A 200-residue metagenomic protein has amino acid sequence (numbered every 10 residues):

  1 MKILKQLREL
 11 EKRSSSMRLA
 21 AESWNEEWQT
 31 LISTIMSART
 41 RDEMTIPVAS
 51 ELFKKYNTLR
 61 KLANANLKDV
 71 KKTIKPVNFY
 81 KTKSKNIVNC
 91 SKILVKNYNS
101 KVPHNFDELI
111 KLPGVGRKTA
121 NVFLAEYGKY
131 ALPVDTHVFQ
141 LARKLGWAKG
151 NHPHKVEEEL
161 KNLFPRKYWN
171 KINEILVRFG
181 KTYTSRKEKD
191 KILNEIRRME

Functional and structural regions predicted by a protein language model:
M1-K111, L163-Y168, E174-E200: N-terminal polyanion-binding entry modules of DNA glycosylases/AP lyases and select other DNA-binding proteins
L31-M36, I87, P103-G146, V156-E157 (+1 more regions): Catalytic DNA-binding helix-loop module of base-excision-repair DNA glycosylases/AP lyases
T45, A131-D135, P153, W169: Alpha-helix N-cap/helix-start motif
I93-V95, T119, H152-K155: Short C-terminal domain-edge/linker segments immediately following a structured domain
L145-N151, N170-K171: Substrate-binding/catalytic groove segments of enzymes that remodel or degrade extracellular structural polymers
H152-Y168: Pocket-forming structural segment of enzyme catalytic cores
